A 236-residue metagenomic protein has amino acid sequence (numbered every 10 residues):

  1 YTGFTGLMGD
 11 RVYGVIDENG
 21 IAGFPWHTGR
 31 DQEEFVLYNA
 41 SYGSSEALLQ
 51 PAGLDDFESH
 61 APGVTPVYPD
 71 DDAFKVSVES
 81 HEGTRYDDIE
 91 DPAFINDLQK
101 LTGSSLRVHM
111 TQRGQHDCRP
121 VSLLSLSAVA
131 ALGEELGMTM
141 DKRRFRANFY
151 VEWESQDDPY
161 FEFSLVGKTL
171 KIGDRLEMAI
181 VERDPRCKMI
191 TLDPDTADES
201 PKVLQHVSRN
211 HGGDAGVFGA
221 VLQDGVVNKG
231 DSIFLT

Functional and structural regions predicted by a protein language model:
Y1-R186, V226, F234-T236: Electropositive, beta-rich accessory/interaction domains or terminal extensions that provide binding surfaces
M178-T236: Glycine-rich, small/acidic residue-mixed loop/short-helix segments
